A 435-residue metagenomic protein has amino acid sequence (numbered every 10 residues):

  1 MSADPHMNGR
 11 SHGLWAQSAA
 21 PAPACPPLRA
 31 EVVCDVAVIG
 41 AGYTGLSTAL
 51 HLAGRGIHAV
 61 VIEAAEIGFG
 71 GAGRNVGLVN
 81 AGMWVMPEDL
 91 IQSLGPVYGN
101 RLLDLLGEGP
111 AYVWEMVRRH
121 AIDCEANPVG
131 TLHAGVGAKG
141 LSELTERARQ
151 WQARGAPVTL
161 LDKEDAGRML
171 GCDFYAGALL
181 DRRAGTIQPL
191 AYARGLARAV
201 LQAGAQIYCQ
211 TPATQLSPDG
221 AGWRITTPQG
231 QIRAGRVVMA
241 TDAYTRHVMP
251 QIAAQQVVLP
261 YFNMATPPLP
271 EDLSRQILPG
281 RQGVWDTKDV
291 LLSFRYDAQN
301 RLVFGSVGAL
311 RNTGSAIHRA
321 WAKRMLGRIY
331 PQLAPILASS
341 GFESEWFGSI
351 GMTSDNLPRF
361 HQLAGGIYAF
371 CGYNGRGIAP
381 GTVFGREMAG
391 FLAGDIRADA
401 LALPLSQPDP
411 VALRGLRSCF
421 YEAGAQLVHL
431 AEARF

Functional and structural regions predicted by a protein language model:
M1-V36: Extreme N-terminal leader/targeting segments of oxidoreductases
C25, D123-H133, D165-A199, A203 (+1 more regions): Helix-loop-beta segment of a Rossmann-like dinucleotide-binding subdomain
C34-V61: N-terminal Rossmann-like FAD-binding beta1-loop-alpha1 element of flavoenzymes
G54-R74: Glycine-rich FAD pyrophosphate-binding loop
G82-K163: Dinucleotide-binding Rossmann-like beta1-alpha1 core, especially the glycine-rich loop that anchors the ADP
A111, R119-N127, A213-Q215, Q231-E271 (+1 more regions): Active-site substrate-recognition segment that forms the wall of the catalytic cavity or substrate channel
S142, R149-Q150, F174-G235: Helical element adjacent to the flavin cofactor pocket in flavoenzyme catalytic cores
N312-G314, R319-A433: C-terminal catalytic lobe of FAD-dependent flavoproteins
